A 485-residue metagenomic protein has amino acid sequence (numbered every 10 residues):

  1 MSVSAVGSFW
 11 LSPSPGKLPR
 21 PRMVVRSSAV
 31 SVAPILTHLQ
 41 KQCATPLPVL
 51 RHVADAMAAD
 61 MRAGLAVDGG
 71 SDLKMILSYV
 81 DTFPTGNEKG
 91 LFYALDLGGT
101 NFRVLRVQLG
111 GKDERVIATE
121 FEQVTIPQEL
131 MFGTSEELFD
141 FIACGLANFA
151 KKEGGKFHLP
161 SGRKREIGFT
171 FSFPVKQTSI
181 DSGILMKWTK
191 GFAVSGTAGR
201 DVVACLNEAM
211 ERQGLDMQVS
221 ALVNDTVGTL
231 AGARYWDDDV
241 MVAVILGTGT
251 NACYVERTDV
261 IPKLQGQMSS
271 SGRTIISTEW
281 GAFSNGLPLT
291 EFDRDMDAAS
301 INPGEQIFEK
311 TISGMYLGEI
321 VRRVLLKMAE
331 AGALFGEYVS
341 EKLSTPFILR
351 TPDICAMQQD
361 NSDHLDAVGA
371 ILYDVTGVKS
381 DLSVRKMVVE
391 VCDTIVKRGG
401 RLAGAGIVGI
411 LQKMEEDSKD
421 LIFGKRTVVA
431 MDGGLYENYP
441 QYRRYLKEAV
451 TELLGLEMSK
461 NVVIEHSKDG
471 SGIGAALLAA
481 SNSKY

Functional and structural regions predicted by a protein language model:
S2-R165, W236, D293-Y485: ATP-binding/phosphotransfer module of carbohydrate and carboxylate kinases, centering on a glycine-rich
F92-D96, K164-G168, A221, M241-I245 (+3 more regions): Short glycine-aspartate micro-motif
F102-V107, G228-G232, A243-V244, T250-E256: Short beta-strand scaffold segments in enzyme catalytic cores
Q123-A143, A147, V175-R234, D238-V242 (+3 more regions): Glycine-rich phosphate-binding loop and adjoining helix at the ATP-binding site of ATP-dependent phosphoryl-transfer
P160-Q218, N224, D237-D238, T248 (+1 more regions): Gly/Ser/Thr-rich active-site cleft segment
T170, V223, V255, D432-G434 (+1 more regions): Generic beta-strand/beta-sheet core signal
S172-Q177, T226-T229, G433-E437, D469-S471: Short, internal active-site loops enriched in acidic
G249, D259, F283, R322 (+1 more regions): Short, glycine-/Ser/Thr-/acidic-enriched flexible segments
